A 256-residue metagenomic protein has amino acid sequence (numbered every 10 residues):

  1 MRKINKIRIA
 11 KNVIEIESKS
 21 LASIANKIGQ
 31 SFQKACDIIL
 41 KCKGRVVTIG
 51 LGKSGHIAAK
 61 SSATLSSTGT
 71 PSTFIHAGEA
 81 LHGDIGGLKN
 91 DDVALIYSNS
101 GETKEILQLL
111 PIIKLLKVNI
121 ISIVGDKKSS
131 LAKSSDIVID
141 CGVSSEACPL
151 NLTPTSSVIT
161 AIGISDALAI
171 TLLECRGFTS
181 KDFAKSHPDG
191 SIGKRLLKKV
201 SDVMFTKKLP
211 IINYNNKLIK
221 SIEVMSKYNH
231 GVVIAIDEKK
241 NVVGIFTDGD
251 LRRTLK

Functional and structural regions predicted by a protein language model:
R2-K41: An N-terminal, well-structured beta->alpha segment
I9, S122, H230-V233: Short loop/turn microsegments at loop-to-beta-strand junctions
E17, G50, L95, L168 (+3 more regions): Terminal peptide-recognition signature
S31-A35, A80-D84, K220-S221: Short acidic active-site motifs
L40, G44-G163, A167-L172: Glycine-rich phosphate-binding loops that contact phosphosugars or nucleotide phosphates
K133, A147, E174-F205: Internal, active-site/partner-interface "lid" segment
A147-C148, D250-K256: A short, polar/charged loop-to-alpha-helix boundary motif
K194-V224, H230, A235-D237, V242-V243 (+1 more regions): Bateman/CBS regulatory modules and CBS-like beta-alpha motifs in cytosolic regions of diverse proteins
